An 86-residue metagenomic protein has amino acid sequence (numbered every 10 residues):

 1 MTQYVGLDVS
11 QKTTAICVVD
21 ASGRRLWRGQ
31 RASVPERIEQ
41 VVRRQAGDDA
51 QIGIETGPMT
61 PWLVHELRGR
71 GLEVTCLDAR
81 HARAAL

Functional and structural regions predicted by a protein language model:
M1-L86: Phosphate- and other anionic-substrate recognition elements at nucleic-acid/protein interfaces
